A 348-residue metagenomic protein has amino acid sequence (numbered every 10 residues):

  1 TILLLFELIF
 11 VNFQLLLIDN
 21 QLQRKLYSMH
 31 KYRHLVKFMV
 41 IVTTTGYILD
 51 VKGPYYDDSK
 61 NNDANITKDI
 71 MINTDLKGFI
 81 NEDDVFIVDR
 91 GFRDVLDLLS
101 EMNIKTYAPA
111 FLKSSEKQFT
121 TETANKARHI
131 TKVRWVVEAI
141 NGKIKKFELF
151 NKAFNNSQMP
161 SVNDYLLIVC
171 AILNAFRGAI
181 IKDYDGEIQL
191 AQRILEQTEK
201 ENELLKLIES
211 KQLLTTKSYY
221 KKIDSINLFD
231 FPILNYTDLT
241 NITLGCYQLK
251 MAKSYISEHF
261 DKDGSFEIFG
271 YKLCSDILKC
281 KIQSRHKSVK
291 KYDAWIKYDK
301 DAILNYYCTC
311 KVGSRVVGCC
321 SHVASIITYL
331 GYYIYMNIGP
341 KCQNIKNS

Functional and structural regions predicted by a protein language model:
T1-Y219: Short, well-ordered secondary-structure "scaffold" segments embedded in the functional core of diverse domains
L204-S348: Long, low-complexity, compositionally biased intrinsically disordered regions
